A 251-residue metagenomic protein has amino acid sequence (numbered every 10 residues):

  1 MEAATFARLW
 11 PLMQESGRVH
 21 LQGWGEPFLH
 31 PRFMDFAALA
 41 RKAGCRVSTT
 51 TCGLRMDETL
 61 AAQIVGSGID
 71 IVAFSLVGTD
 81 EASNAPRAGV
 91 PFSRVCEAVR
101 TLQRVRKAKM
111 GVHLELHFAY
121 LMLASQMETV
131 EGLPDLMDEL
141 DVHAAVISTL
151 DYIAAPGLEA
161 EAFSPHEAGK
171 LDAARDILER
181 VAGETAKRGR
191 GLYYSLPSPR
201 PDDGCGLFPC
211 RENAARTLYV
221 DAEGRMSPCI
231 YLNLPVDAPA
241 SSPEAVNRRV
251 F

Functional and structural regions predicted by a protein language model:
M1-A7, P11-L12, A38, A43-R46 (+1 more regions): Radical SAM enzyme [4Fe-4S]-AdoMet core and its adjacent flexible, acidic and glycine-rich loops/tails across
T5, L29-R32: Secondary-structure capping and boundary motifs in well-ordered enzyme cores
R18-G25, F74-S75: Active-site groove signature of glycoside hydrolases
P27-F28, R55: A short, conserved beta-strand element in the Rossmann-like catalytic core that flanks the donor/metal-binding loop
R32-F33, L60: Acidic donor-diphosphate engagement hotspot in glycosyltransferases and nucleotidyltransferases that stabilizes
T49: Catalytic phosphate/metal-binding cores of nucleic-acid and nucleotide-processing enzymes, i.e., regions that mediate
